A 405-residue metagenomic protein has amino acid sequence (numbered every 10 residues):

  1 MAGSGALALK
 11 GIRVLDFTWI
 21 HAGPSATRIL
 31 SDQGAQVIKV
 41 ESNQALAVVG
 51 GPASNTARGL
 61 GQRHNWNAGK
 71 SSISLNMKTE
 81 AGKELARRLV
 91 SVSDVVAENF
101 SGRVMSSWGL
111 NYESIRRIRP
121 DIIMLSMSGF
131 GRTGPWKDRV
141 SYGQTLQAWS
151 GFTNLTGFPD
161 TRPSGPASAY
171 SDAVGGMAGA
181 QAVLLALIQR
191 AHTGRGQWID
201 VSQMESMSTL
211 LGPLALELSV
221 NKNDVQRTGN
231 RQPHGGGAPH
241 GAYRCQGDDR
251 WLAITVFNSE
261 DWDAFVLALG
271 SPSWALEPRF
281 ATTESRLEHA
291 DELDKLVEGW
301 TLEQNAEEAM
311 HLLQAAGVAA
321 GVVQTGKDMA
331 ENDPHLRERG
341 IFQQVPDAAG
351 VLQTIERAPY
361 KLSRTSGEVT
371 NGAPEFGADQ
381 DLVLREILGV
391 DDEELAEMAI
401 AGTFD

Functional and structural regions predicted by a protein language model:
M1-H192, E375, D381-D405: N-terminal helix-loop segment corresponding to the beta1-alpha1 unit of nucleotide/adenylate-binding folds
M1-R13, R244-Q246, D328-D405: Terminal low-complexity tails and localization/encapsulation signals of metabolic enzymes
Q44, G129-G131, Q203-S208, G247 (+2 more regions): Glycine-rich beta-alpha junction loops
R63, R227-G235, A242, I254 (+2 more regions): Short Gly/Pro-enriched turn/cap motifs at secondary-structure boundaries
R132, D160-S168, A191-M207, T228-P233 (+1 more regions): Conserved Rossmann-fold dehydrogenase catalytic segment
G176-G196, T209-K222, V266-S273: Oxidoreductase and adenylate-handling cofactor-binding alpha/beta cores
P239-A316, A320: Aromatic-enriched alpha-helical interface/lid elements that frame and gate functional surfaces
Q314-L336: Conserved PLP cofactor-binding pocket of PLP-dependent enzymes
